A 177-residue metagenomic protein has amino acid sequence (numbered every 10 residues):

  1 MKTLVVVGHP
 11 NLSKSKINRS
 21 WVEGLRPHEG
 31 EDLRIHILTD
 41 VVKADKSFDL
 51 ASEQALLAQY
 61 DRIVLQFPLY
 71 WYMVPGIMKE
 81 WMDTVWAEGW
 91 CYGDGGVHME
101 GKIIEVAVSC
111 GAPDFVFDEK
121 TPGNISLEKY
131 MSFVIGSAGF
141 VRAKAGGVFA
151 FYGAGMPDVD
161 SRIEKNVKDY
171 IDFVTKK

Functional and structural regions predicted by a protein language model:
M1-T39, I171: N-terminal beta1-alpha1 ligand-phosphate binding loop
L4-V6, R34-H36, V64, E105-A107 (+1 more regions): Hydrophobic/aromatic beta-strand patches that form the interior of the parallel beta-sheet core in alpha/beta enzyme
P10-S13, D40-K43, P122-N124, G153-P157: Short histidine/acidic/glycine/proline-rich micro-motifs that form metal- and phosphate-coordinating active-site loops
K16-S20, F48, G76-E80, S161: Generic recognition of short, well-ordered alpha-helical segments
V22-H28, M131-K177: Glycine-rich phosphate/pyrophosphate-binding loop and the adjoining helix
L33-L56: N-terminal beta-loop-helix "entrance" segment that forms/cooperates in small-molecule cofactor or anionic ligand
T39, Y70, F151: Residue-level "edge-of-site" marker
D49-I135: Helix-loop-strand module that forms the ligand-binding subsite of alpha/beta enzymes
